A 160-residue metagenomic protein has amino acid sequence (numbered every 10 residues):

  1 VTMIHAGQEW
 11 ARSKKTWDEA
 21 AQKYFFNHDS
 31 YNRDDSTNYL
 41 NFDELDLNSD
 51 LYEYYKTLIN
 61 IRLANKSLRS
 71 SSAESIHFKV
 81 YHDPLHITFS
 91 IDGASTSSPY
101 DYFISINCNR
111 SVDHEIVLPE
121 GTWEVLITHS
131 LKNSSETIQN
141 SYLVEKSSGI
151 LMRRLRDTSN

Functional and structural regions predicted by a protein language model:
V1-W123, L131, I150: Loop/helix patches that line or flank the sugar-binding groove of alpha-linked glycan CAZymes
S135-N160: C-terminal beta-strand-rich structural cap/linker in extracellular carbohydrate-active enzymes
